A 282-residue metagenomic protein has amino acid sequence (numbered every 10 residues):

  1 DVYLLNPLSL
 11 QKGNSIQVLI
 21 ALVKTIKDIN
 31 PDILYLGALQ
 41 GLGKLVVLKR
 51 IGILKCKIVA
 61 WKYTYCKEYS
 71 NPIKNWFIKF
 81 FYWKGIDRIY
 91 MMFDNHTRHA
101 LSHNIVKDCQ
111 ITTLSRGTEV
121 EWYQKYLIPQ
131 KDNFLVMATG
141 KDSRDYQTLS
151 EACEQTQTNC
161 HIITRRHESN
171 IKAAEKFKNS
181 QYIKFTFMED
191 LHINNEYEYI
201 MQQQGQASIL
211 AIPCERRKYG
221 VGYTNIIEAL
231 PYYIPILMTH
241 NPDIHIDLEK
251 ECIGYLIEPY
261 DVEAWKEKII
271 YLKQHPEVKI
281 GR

Functional and structural regions predicted by a protein language model:
V23-N30, C66-Y90: Membrane-proximal helix-turn-helix segments that form the acceptor-binding/catalytic region of lipid-linked
D87-I111, T118-Y123, I246: A short, active-site helix/loop in glycosyltransferases that binds the activated sugar's phosphate group
L101, S115-N133, R144-Q147, P276: Acidic anion/phosphate-binding donor-loop and adjacent secondary structure in glycosyltransferase catalytic cores
I128-I163: Conserved donor-binding/catalytic core segment of Leloir-type glycosyltransferases
T164, I171-Q206: Nucleotide-activated donor-binding/catalytic signature segment of Leloir-type glycosyltransferases, i.e., the conserved
N194-E198, L210-E228, M238-I246: Nucleotide-sugar-dependent
S208, Y233-P235: A short alpha->beta transition loop at the rim of the catalytic pocket in nucleotide-sugar-dependent
K250-E251, Y255-V262, I269-E277: Conserved acidic donor-binding segment of nucleotide-sugar-dependent glycosyltransferases
